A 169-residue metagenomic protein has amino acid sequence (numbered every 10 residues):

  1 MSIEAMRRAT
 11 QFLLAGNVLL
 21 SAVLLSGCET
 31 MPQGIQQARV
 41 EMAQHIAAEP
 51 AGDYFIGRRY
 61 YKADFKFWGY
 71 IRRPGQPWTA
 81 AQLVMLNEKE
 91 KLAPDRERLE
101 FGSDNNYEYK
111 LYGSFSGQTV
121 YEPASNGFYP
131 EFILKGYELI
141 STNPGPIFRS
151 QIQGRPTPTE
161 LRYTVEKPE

Functional and structural regions predicted by a protein language model:
S2-G16: Bacterial N-terminal signal peptides that target proteins for export
L24-G27: C-terminal motif of bacterial Sec signal peptides marking the signal peptidase cleavage site
T30-E169: OB-fold and OB-like single-stranded nucleic-acid-recognition modules and their adjacent interaction interfaces
